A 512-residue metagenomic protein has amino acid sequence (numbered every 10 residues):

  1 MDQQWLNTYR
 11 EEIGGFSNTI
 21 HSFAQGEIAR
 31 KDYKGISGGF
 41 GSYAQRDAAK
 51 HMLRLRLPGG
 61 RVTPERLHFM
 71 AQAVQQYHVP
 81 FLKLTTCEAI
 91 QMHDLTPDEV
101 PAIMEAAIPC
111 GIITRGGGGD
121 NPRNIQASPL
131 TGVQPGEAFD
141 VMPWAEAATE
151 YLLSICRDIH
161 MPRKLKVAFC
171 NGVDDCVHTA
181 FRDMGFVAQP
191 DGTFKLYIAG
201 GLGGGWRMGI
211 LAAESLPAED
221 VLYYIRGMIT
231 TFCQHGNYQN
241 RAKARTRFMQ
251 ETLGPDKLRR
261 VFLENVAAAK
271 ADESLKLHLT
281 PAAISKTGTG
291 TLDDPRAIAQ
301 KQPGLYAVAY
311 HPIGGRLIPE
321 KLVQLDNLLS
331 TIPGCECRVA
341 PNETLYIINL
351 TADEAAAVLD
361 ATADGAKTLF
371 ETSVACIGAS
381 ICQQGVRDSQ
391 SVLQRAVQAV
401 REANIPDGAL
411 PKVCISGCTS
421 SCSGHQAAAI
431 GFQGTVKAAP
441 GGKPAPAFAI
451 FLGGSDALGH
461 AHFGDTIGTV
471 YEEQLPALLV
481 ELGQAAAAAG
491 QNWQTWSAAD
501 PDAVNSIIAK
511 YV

Functional and structural regions predicted by a protein language model:
M1-R66, D174-D175, T289-L305: N-terminal basic/disordered segments at the start of proteins
Q3, M161-R260, A428-Q491: Mobile "lid/hinge" segments at catalytic clefts and subdomain interfaces of large enzymes
A24-I28, K50-T193, Y223, V308-G442: Small-residue-enriched alpha-helical segments and adjacent helix-cap loops that form tight helix-helix packing
I36-S42, H68-V79, I198, T230-C233 (+2 more regions): Short amphipathic beta-strand starts and helix->beta connectors
G41-D47, H78-L84, Q234-Q239, R296-Q302 (+2 more regions): Short, flexible, solvent-exposed loop/turn segments with mixed acidic/basic and small polar residues
P80-L84, I155-P162, C233-Q250, A268-I284 (+4 more regions): Flexible, glycine/charged-enriched surface loops at secondary-structure junctions
D94, D98-A102, A106-G111, C233-A297 (+1 more regions): Terminal amphipathic helices with adjacent charged low-complexity linkers/tails
A299-Y306, I313-V339, L479-E481, A485-A488 (+1 more regions): Long hydrophobic segments that form regular secondary structure
